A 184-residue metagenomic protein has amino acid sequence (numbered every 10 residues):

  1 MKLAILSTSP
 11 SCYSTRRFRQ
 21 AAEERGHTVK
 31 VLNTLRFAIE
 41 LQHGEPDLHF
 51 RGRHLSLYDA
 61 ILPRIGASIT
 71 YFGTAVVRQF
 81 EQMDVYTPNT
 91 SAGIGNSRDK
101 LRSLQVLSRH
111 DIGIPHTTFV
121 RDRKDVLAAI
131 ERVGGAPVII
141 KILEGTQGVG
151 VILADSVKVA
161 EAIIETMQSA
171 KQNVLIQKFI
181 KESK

Functional and structural regions predicted by a protein language model:
M1-P88, G93, R102: ATP-binding N-terminal substructure of ATP-dependent carboxylate-amine bond-forming enzymes
S7, T118-R121, K141-E144, D155-S156 (+1 more regions): Short, structured patches in soluble enzyme cores that scaffold and shape functional sites
S9-C12, A67-I69, V120-K124, I180-E182: Short beta->alpha connector loops
E23, H27-T34, V77-V149: A conserved helix-loop-beta module that forms one wall/lid of the active-site cleft in ATP-utilizing catalytic domains
P46-F50, L104-S108, V133-G135, S156-V159: Short, hinge-like loop/turn segments at secondary-structure boundaries
R53-L55, E131-V133, L143-T146, M167-Q168 (+1 more regions): Solvent-exposed alpha-helices and their adjacent loops that cap or buttress functional pockets in soluble metabolic
V149, L153-K184: Phosphate-binding site of ATP-dependent enzymes
